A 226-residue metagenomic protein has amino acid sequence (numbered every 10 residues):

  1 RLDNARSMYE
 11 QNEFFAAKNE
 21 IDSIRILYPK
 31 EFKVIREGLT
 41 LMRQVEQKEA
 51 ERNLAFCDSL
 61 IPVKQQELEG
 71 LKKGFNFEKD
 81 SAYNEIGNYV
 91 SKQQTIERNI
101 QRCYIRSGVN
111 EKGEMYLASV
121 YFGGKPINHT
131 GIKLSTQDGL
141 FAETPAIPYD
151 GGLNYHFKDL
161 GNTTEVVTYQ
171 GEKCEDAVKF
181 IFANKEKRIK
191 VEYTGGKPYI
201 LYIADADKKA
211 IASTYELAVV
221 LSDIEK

Functional and structural regions predicted by a protein language model:
L2, R6-E10: Hydrophobic/aromatic side-chain positions at a characteristic register within alpha-helices of tetratricopeptide repeats
N12, E31-F32, R52: Alpha-solenoid repeat scaffolds
K18-K48: Short, charge-rich amphipathic alpha-helical segments embedded in non-transmembrane helical bundles/solenoids
L41-L71, Y83: Alpha-helical linker/edge segments of TPR/alpha-solenoid repeat scaffolds and analogous pre-/post-domain helices
N99-N128: Contiguous beta-strand segments within globular domains
N128-G152: Extended low-complexity, serine/threonine- and proline-enriched intrinsically disordered segments
H156-V178, E186-K226: Internal interaction segment
